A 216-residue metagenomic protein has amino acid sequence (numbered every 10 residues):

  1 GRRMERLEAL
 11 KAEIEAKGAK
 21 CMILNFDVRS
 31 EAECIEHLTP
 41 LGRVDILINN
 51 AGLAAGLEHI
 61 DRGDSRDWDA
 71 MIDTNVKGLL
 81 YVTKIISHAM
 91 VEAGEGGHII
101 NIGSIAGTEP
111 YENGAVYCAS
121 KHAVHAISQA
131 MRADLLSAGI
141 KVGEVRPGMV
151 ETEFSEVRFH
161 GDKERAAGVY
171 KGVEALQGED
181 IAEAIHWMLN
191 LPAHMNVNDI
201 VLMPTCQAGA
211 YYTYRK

Functional and structural regions predicted by a protein language model:
M4-E5, L24-E36, S65: The beta1-alpha1 cofactor-binding region of Rossmann-like NAD(H)/NADP(H)-dependent oxidoreductases
E58-I60, D64-I72: Substrate-binding pocket helix/loop in short-chain dehydrogenase/reductase
T83, S120: Active-site helix of classical SDR
H88, E92, A133-L136: Alpha-helical segment proximal to the catalytic Tyr-Lys
S104: Residue(s) in the substrate-gating loop at a strand-loop-helix junction that position the organic substrate next
E109-A115: Active-site loop immediately N-terminal to the catalytic Tyr-X3-Lys motif of short-chain dehydrogenase/reductase
E144-G148, T152, K163-Y211: C-terminal helical subdomain
